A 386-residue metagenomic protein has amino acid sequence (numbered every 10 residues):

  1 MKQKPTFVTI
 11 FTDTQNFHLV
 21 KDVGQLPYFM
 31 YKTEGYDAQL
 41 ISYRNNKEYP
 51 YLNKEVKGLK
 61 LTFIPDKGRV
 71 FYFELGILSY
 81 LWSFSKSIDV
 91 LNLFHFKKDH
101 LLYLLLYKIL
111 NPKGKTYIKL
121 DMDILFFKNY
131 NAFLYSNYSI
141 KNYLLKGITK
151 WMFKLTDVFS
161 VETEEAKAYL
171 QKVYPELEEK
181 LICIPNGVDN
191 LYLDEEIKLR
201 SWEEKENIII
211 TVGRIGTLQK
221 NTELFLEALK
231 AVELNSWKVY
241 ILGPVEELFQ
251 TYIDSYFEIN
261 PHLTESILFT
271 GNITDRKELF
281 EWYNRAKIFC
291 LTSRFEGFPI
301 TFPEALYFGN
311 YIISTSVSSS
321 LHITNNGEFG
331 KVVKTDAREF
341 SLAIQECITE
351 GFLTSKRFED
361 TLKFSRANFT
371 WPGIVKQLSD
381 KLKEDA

Functional and structural regions predicted by a protein language model:
M1-E48: N-terminal subdomain of nucleotide-sugar transferases
I109-L110, I124, Y138-F159: Membrane-proximal helix-turn-helix segments that form the acceptor-binding/catalytic region of lipid-linked
T149-K180, V188-N190: A short, active-site helix/loop in glycosyltransferases that binds the activated sugar's phosphate group
W202-K220, L226-L229, Y240: Conserved donor-binding/catalytic core segment of Leloir-type glycosyltransferases
Y252-I273: Nucleotide-activated donor-binding/catalytic signature segment of Leloir-type glycosyltransferases, i.e., the conserved
R294: Aromatic "clamp/platform" in nucleotide-sugar-dependent glycosyltransferases that forms part of the donor/acceptor
Y311-S314: Short hydrophobic beta-strand element within catalytic cores of glycosyltransferases and related nucleotide-activated
N326-R338, E346-F352: Conserved acidic donor-binding segment of nucleotide-sugar-dependent glycosyltransferases
